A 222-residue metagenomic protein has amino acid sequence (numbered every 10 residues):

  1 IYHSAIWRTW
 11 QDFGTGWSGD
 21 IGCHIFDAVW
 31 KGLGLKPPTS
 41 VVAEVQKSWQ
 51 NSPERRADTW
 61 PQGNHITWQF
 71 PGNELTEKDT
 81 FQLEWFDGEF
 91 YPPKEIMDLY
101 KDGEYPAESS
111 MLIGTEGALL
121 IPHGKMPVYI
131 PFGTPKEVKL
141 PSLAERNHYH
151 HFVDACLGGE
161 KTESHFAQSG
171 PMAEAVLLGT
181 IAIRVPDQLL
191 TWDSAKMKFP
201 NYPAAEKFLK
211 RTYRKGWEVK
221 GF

Functional and structural regions predicted by a protein language model:
I1-E160, A173-I181, V185-A195, F199-A205 (+2 more regions): Glycine-rich, aromatic-lined ligand/substrate-binding cores of catalytic and carbohydrate-binding domains
K161, H165: Short, charged, surface-exposed loops that flank catalytic or proteolytic processing sites
